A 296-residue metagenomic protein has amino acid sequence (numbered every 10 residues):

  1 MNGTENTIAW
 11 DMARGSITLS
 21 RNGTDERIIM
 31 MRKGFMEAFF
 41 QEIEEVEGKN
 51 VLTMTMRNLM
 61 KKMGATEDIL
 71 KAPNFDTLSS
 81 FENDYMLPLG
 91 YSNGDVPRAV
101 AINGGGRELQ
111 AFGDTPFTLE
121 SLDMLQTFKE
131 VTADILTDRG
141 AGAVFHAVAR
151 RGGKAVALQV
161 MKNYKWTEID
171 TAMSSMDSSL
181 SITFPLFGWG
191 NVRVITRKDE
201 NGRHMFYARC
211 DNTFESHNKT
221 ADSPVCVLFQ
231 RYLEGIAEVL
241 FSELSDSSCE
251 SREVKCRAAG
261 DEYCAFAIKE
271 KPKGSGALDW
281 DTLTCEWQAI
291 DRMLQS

Functional and structural regions predicted by a protein language model:
M1-L228, E243-S251, C256-S296: N-terminal accessory segment detector
V227-L240: Short, non-transmembrane amphipathic alpha-helical segments
